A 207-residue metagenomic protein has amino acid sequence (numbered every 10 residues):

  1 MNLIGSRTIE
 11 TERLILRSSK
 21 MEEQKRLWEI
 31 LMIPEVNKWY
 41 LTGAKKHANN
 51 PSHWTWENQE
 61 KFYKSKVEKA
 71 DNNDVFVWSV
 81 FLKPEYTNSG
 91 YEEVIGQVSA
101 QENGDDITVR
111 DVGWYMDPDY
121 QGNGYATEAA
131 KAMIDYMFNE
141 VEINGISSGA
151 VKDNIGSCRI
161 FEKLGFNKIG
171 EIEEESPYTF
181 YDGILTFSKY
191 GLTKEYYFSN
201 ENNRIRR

Functional and structural regions predicted by a protein language model:
M1-K38, V77-R207: Acyl-donor (CoA/ACP) binding surface of acyl/acetyltransferases
E35-S65, F76: Conserved GNAT-fold acetyl-CoA-binding loop/helix
A48, S52-T55, K69, D105 (+2 more regions): Alpha-helix initiation/capping motif
F62, K69, Y136, E140: Short alpha-helical functional segments enriched in proximate histidine and acidic residues
V67-N73: Soluble sensory domains of the PAS superfamily and closely related sensory modules
